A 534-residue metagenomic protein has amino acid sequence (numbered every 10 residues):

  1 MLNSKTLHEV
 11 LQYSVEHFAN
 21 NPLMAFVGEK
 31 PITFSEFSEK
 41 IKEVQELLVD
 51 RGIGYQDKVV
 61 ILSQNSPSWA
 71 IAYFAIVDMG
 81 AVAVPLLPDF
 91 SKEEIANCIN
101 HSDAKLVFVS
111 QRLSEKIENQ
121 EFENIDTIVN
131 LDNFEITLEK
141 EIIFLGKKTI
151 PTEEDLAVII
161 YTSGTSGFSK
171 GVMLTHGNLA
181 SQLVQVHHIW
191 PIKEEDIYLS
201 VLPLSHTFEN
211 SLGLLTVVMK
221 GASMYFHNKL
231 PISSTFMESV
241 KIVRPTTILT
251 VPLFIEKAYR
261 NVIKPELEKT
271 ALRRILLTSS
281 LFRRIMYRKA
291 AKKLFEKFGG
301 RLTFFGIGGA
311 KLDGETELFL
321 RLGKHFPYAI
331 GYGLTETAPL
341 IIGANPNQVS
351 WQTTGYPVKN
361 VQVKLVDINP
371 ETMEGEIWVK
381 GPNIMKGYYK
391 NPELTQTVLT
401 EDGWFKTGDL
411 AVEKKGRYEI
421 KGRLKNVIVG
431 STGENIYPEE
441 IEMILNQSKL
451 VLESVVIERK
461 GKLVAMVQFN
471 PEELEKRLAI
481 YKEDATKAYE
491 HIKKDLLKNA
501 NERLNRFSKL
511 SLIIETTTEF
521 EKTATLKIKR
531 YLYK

Functional and structural regions predicted by a protein language model:
Q12, L23-G52, D57-S66, A70-F74 (+3 more regions): Conserved AMP-binding/adenylate-forming core of the ANL superfamily
N20, I143-Y161, F168, P191-I197: Conserved pre-ATP/AMP-binding loop-to-beta segment of ANL
T33-S35, A157-L183: Conserved AMP-binding A3 loop
P88-E118, Q182-L199, I232-T246, K297: Conserved ATP-dependent adenylate/AMP-binding module captured primarily in the ANL superfamily
A180-I197, L204-K292, G323: Conserved AMP-binding/adenylation subdomain of ANL enzymes
T246-L249, Y259-V349: Gly/Ser/Thr-rich phosphate-binding loop
E371-G430: Conserved ATP-binding/catalytic segment of the ANL
I428, E453, E458-G461, K494-K534: Conserved C-terminal "lid"/linker of ANL adenylate-forming enzymes
